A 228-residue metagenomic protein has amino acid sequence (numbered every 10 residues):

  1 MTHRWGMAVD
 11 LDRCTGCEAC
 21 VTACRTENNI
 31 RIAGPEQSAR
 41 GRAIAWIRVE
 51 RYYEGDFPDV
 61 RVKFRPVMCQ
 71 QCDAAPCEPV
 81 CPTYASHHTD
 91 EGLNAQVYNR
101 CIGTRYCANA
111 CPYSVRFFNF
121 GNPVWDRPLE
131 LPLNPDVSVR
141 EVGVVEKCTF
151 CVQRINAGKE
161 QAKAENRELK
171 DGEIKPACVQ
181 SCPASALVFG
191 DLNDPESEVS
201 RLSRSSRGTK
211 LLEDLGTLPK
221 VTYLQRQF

Functional and structural regions predicted by a protein language model:
M1-F228: Non-ligating segments of multi-cofactor redox enzymes
